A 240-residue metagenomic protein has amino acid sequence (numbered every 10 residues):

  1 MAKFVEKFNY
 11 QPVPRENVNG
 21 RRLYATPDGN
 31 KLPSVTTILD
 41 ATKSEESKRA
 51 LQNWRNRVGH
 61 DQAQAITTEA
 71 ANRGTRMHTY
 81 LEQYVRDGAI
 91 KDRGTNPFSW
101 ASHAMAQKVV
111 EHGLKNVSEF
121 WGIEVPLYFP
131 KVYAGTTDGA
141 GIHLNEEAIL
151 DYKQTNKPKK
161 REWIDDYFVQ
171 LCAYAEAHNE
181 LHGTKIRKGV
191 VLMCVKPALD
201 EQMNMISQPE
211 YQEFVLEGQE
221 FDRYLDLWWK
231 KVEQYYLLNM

Functional and structural regions predicted by a protein language model:
M1, M77, M105, M193 (+2 more regions): Detector for methionine-enriched segments
M1-A134: Metal-dependent nuclease catalytic cores that hydrolyze phosphodiester bonds in DNA/RNA, characterized by
W121-Q234, L238: Mg2+/Mn2+-dependent nuclease catalytic core
